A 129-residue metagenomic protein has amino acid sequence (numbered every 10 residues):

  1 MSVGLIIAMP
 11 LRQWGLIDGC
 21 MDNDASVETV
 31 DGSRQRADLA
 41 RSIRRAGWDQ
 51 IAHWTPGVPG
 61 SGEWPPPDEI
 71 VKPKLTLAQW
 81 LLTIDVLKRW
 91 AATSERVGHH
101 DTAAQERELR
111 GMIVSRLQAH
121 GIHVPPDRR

Functional and structural regions predicted by a protein language model:
M1-R129: Positively charged, low-complexity terminal tracts and the immediately adjacent first secondary-structure elements
